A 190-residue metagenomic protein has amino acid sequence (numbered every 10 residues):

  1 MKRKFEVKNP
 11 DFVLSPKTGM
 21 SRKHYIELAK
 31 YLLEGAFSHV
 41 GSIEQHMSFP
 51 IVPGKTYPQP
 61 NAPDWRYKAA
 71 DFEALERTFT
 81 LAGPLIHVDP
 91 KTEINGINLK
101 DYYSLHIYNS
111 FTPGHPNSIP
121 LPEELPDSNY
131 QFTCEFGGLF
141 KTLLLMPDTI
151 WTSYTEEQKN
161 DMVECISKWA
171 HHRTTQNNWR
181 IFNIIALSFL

Functional and structural regions predicted by a protein language model:
M1-T112: Extreme N-terminal leader/anchor segments
D71-F72, A82-L85, L99-L190: Aromatic-lined, polymer-binding surfaces characteristic of secreted/periplasmic polysaccharide-degrading enzymes
